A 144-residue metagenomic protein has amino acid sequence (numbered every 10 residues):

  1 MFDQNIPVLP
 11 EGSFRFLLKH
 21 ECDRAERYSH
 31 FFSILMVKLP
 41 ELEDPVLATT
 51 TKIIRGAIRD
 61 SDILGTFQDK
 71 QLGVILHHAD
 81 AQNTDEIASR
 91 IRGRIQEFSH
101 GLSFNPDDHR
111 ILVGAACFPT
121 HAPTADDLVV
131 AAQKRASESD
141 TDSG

Functional and structural regions predicted by a protein language model:
M1-P10, D23, H30-S33: Amphipathic HAMP/coiled-coil signal-transducing linker helices that couple sensory inputs to cytosolic output domains
N5-S13, E41-T50, I54, I58-R59 (+2 more regions): Conserved catalytic/dimerization core of cyclic nucleotide/dinucleotide signaling enzymes
E11, R15, H77, A81-R92 (+1 more regions): Catalytic-core segments of nucleotide cyclases and related cyclic-nucleotide turnover enzymes
F14, L18, L35, E43 (+3 more regions): Heptad-repeat coiled-coil signal-transmission/dimerization helices
L17-E41: Active-site-proximal structural segments of metal-dependent nucleotidyl cyclase/transferase enzymes
C22-R27, T51-A81, E97-H100, P106: Conserved helix-loop-beta segment at the catalytic/binding core of cyclic-nucleotide signaling proteins
S33-L35, T66-H77, G101-R135: A short glycine-enriched loop-to-beta-strand structural element that forms part of the catalytic core of nucleotide
